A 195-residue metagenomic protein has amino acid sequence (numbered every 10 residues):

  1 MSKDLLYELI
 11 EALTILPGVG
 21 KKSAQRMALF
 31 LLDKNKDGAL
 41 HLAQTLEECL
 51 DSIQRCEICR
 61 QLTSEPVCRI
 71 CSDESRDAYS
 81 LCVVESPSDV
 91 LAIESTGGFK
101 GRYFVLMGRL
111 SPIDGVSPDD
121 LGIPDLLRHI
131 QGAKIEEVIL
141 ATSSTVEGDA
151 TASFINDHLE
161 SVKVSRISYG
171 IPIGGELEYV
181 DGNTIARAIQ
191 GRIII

Functional and structural regions predicted by a protein language model:
M1-S2, S144: A short, flexible low-complexity segment enriched in Lys/Arg and Gly/Pro that occurs in N-terminal basic tails
S2-Y7, E11, I15, M27-V90: Cys/His-rich Zn2+-binding cysteine-cluster or related metal-binding knuckle/ribbon modules and their
Y7-E11, Q25-L29, L40, Q44 (+5 more regions): Solvent-exposed alpha-helical segments within well-ordered globular domains of core cellular machineries
E8, N35, L127-I195: Long C-terminal interaction/binding lobes of large macromolecular proteins
P17, K36, C49, Q61 (+2 more regions): Conserved phosphate/pyrophosphate-binding and hydrolysis machinery centered on Walker-type P-loop NTPases, extending
A24, D73-T142: Extended interfacial segments that mediate partner engagement and assembly in macromolecular machines
G38, A43-L46, E57, R69-I70 (+6 more regions): Core recognition of P-loop NTPase motor domains used across DNA-transaction enzymes
